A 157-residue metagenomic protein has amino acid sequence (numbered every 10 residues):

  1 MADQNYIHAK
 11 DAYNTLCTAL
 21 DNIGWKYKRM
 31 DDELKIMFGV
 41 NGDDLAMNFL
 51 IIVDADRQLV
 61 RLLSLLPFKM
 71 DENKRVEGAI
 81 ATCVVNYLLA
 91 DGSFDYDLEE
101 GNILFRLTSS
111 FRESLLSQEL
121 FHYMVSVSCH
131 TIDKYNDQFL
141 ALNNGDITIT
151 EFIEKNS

Functional and structural regions predicted by a protein language model:
Y6-Y27: Amphipathic alpha-helical segments
I23-M47, V53-V60, P67: Ser/Thr-rich, low-complexity intrinsically disordered terminal regions
L45-N48, L89-D91: Short, surface-exposed coil-to-beta transition loops
L65-N102: Short, internal acidic amphipathic alpha-helical interface segments that mediate docking to partner proteins
L66-M70, S109-L116: A generic structural motif
D95, G101-S114: Beta-strand/loop substructures that line and gate deep hydrophobic ligand-binding cavities in soluble
L115, H122-D133, A141: Long, contiguous binding/interaction regions
L140-S157: Short, highly charged C-terminal tails/helix-capping segments
